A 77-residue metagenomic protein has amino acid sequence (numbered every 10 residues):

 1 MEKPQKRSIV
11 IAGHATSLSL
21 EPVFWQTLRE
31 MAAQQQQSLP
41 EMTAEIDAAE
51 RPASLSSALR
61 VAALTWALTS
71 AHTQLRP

Functional and structural regions predicted by a protein language model:
M1-E2: Short solvent-exposed loop/turn micro-motifs enriched in small/polar/acidic residues
Q5, L68-P77: Short, charged, intrinsically disordered terminal tails
K6, V10-A63: Amphipathic, hydrophobic secondary-structure cores in small proteins
